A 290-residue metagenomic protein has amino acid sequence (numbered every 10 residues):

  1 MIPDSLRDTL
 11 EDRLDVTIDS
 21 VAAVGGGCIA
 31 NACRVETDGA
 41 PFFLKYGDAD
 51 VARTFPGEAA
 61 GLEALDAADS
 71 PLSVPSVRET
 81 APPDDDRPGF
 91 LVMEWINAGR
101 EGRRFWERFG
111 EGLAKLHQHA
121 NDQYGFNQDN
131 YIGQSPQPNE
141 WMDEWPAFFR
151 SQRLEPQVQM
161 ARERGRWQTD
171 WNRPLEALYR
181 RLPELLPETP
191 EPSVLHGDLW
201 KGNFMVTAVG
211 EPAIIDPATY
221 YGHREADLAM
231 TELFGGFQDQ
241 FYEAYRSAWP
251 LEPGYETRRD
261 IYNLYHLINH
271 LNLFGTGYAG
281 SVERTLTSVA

Functional and structural regions predicted by a protein language model:
I2-D12, D84-D85, N121-L195, T207: An alpha-helical support segment within catalytic cores of ATP-dependent transferases
D15-A22: Conserved N-terminal boundary motif of the eukaryotic protein kinase catalytic domain
A22-A147: ATP-binding pocket architecture of kinase catalytic cores
N31-T37, F43-L44, V77, L116 (+1 more regions): Active-site acidic catalytic loop and adjacent metal/ATP-binding pocket of ATP-dependent phosphoryl transfer enzymes
F55, W106-F109, W171-L175, V282: Hydrophobic packing residues in well-ordered alpha-helices of helical domains and bundles
P138-R150, Q159, E191-V194, K201-D260 (+1 more regions): Active-site Asp-x-Gly
I261-H270: Short helix/strand-capping connector loops at secondary-structure junctions
H270-A290: ATP/Mg2+ or Mg2+-diphosphate-binding catalytic cores that bind nucleotide phosphates or diphosphates via glycine-rich
